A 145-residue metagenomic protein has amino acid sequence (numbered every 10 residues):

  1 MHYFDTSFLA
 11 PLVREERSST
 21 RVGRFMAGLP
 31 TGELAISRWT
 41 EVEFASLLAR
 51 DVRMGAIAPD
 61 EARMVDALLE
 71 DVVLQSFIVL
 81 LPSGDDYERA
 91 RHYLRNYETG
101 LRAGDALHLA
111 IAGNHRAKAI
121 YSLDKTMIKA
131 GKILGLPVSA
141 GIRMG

Functional and structural regions predicted by a protein language model:
M1, D71, L109, N114-G145: Acidic, PIN/NYN-like endoribonuclease modules and their adjacent C-terminal/linker elements
M1-T40, D51-M64, G145: Short, well-structured N-terminal submotif of metal-dependent ribonuclease cores
T6, D105-A106, D124: Conserved glycosyltransferase catalytic-site signature
T31-L34, F77-I78, N114-A119: Short active-site oxyanion
I36-V42, G104-L107: Aromatic- and histidine-enriched alpha-helix N-cap/loop-to-helix transition segments that scaffold the rims
T40, D86, H108, T126-M127: Alpha-helix capping/helix-boundary segments
E41, E70-Y97: Acidic catalytic patch
